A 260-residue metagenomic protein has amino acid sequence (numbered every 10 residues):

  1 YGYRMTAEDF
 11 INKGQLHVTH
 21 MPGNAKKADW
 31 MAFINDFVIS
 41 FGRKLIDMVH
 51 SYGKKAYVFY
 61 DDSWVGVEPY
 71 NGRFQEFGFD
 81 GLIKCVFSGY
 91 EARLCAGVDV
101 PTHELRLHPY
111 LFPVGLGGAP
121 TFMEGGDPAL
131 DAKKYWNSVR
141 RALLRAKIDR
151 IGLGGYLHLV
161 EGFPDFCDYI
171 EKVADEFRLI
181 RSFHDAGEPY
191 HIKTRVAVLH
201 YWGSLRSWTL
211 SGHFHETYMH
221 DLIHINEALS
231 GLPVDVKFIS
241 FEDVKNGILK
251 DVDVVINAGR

Functional and structural regions predicted by a protein language model:
Y1-L94, A186: Polysaccharide-binding and catalytic clefts of secreted carbohydrate-active enzymes
R43, H50-S51, D62, S88-L111 (+1 more regions): Carbohydrate-binding surfaces of carbohydrate-active enzymes
